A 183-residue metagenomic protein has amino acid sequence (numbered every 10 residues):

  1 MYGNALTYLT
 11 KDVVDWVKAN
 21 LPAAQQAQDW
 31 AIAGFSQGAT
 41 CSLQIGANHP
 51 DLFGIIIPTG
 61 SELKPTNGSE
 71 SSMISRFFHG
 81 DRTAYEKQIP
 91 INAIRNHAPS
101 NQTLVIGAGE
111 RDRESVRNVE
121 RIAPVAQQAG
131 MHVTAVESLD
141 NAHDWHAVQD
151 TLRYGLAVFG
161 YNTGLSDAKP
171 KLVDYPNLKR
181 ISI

Functional and structural regions predicted by a protein language model:
M1-I183: Non-catalytic cap/lid and distal C-terminal segments of serine-dependent acyl enzymes
